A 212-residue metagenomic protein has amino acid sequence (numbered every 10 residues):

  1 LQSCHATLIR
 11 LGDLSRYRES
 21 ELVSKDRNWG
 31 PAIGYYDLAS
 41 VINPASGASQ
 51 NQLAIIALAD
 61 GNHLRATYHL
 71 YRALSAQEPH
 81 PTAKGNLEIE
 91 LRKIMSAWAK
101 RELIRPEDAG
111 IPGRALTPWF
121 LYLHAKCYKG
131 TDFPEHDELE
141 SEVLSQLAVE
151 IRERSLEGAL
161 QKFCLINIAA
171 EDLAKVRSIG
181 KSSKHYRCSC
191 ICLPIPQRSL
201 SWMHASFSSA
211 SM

Functional and structural regions predicted by a protein language model:
D13-S24, D60-G61, M95, Y128: Short coil/turn linking the two alpha-helices of tandem helical-hairpin repeats
W29, Y35-D37, N43, L70: Hydrophobic/aromatic packing residues within the alpha-helices of TPR/SEL1-like helical repeat arrays
G47-A48, Q77-I89: Boundary/linker segments of alpha-helical solenoid repeat arrays
H63-P79: TPR/TPR-like (Sel1-like) alpha-helical repeat modules
K100-M212: Extended alpha-helical solenoid scaffold regions that build the rod-like backbones of large eukaryotic assemblies
